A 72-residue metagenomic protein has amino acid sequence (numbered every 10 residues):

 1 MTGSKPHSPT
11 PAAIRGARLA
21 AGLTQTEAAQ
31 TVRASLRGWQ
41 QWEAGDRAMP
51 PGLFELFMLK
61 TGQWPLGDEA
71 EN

Functional and structural regions predicted by a protein language model:
M1-A20, D68: A short, Lys/Arg-rich alpha-helix, primarily the initiator
I14, L36-W39, P51: Residue-level recognition of hydrophobic positions within alpha-helical transmembrane segments
R15, L19, Q30, L59: Short polybasic/polar patches that bind polyanions
G22-Q40: Short alpha-helical DNA-recognition segment
R33, R47-E71: DNA major-groove recognition helix of helix-turn-helix/homeodomain DNA-binding modules
